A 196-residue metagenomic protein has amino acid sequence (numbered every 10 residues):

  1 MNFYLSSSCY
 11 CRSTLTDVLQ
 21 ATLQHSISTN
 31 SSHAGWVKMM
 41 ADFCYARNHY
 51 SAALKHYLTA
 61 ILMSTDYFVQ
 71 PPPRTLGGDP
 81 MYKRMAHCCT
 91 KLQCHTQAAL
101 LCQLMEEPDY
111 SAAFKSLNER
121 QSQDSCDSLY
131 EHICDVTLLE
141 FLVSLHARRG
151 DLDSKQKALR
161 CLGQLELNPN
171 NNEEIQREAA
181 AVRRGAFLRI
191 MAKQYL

Functional and structural regions predicted by a protein language model:
M1-L196: Extended alpha-helical assembly domains of large eukaryotic scaffold proteins
